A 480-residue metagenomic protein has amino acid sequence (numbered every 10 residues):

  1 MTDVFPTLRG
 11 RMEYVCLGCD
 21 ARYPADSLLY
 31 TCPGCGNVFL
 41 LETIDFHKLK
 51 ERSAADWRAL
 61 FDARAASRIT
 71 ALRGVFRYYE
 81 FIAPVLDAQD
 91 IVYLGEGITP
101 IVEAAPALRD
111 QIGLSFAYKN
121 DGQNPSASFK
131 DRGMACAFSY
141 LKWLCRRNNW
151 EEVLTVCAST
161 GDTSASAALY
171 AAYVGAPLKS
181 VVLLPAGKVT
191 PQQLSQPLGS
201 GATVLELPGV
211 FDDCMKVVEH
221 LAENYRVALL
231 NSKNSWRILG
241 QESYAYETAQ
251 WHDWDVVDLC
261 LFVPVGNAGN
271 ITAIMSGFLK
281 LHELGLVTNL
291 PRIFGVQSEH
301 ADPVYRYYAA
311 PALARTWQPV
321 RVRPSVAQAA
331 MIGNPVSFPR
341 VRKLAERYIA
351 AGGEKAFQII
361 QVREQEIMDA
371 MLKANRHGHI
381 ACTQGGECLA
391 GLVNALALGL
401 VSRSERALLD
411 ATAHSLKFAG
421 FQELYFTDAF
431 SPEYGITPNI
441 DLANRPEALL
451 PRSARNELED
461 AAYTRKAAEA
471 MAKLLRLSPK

Functional and structural regions predicted by a protein language model:
T2-Y93: N-terminal juxtadomain amphipathic helix that follows a signal peptide/anchor or precedes a small N-terminal auxiliary
A71-R147: Positively charged, low-complexity intrinsically disordered leader regions
I98, Q193-S195, L205, G209-L229 (+3 more regions): Active-site/ligand-binding loops adjacent to catalytic centers
D131-A137, V156-V174, T190-Q192, N267-I274 (+2 more regions): Short glycine/serine/threonine-rich phosphate/pyrophosphate-binding segments that cradle anionic phosphate groups
S139-R147, A165-P177, L279, A390-L400: Alpha-helix C-terminal capping segments
R147-Y170, P177-P185, V257-N267, I293 (+1 more regions): A short, small-residue-rich loop immediately preceding and capping a beta-strand
L221-G285, M368-K373: Active-site/ligand-binding-proximal alpha/beta "capping" segment
V263, E364-F421: Claisen-condensing/thiolase-fold acyl-transfer catalytic domains that form or cleave C-C bonds in fatty acid
